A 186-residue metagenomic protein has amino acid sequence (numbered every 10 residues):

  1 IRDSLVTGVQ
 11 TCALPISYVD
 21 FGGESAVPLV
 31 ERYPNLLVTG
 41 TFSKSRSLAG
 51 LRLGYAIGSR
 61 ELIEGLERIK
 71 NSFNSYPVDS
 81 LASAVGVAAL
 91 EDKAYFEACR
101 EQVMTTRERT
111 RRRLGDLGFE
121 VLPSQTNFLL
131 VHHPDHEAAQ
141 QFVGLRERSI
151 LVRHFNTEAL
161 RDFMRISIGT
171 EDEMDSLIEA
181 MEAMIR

Functional and structural regions predicted by a protein language model:
I1-C12, I16: Single conserved hydrophobic/aromatic residue that forms the stacking wall/gate of nucleotide- or nucleobase-binding
R2, Y18-Y33, L37: Conserved core of the PLP fold type I
N35-G115, F119-L122: PLP-dependent aminotransferase class I/II
G50, Q125, A159-D162: Short acidic/glycine-enriched loop/turn segments that link adjacent beta-strands
G58, V131-D135, I168-T170: Short beta-strand-to-loop capping motifs
V103-M104, R113-R148, M164: Conserved PLP-binding catalytic core of the aspartate aminotransferase-like
G144-R153, T157-R186: PLP-dependent enzyme catalytic core of the Aspartate aminotransferase-like
